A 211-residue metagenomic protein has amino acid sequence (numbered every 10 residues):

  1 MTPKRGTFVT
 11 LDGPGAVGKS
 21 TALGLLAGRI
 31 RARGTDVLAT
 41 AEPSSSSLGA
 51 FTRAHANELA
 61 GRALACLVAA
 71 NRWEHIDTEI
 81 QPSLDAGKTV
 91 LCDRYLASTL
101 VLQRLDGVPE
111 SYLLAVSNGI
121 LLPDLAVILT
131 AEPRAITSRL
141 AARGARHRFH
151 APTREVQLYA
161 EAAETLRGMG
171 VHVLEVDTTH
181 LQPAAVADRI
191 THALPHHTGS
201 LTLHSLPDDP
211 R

Functional and structural regions predicted by a protein language model:
T2-P3, A27, R134-R211: NTP-dependent small-molecule kinase module
K4-F8: Pre-Walker A (Motif I) flank of P-loop NTPase domains
L11: Hydrophobic anchor at the beta1->P-loop junction of P-loop NTPases
A16: Walker A (P-loop) phosphate-binding loop of P-loop NTPases
K19: Conserved lysine of the Walker
A22: Hydrophobic positions on the alpha1 helix immediately C-terminal to the Walker A/P-loop
T35-L114: ATP-dependent small-molecule kinase phosphotransfer cores that center on conserved nucleotide phosphate-binding segments
C92-R94, G119-L140: Conserved phosphate-donor/acceptor-positioning beta-strand/loop module used by diverse small-molecule
